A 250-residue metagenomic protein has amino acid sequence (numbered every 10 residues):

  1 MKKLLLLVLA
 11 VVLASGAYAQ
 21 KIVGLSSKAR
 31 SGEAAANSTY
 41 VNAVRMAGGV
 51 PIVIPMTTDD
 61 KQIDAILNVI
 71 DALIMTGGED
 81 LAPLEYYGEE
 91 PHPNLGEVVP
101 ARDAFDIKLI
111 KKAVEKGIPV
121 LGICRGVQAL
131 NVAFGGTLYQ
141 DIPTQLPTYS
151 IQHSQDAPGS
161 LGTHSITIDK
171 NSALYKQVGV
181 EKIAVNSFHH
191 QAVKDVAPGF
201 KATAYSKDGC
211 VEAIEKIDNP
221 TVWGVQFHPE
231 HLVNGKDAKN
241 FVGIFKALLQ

Functional and structural regions predicted by a protein language model:
K2-K3, A17-I123, N131-Y139, P143-V178 (+4 more regions): N-terminal beta1-alpha1 cap of cysteine-dependent amidohydrolase-like domains
L5-L9: Sec-dependent signal peptide hydrophobic core
A10-A17: Hydrophobic h-region of N-terminal signal peptides that target proteins for export in Gram-negative bacteria
C124, H189, H228: Active-site glycine-centered loops adjacent to acidic/histidine catalytic or metal-binding residues that shape
V127: The feature captures the ABC ATPase H-loop/switch
W223-F227: Active-site-proximal beta-strand elements of phosphoester/diester hydrolases
